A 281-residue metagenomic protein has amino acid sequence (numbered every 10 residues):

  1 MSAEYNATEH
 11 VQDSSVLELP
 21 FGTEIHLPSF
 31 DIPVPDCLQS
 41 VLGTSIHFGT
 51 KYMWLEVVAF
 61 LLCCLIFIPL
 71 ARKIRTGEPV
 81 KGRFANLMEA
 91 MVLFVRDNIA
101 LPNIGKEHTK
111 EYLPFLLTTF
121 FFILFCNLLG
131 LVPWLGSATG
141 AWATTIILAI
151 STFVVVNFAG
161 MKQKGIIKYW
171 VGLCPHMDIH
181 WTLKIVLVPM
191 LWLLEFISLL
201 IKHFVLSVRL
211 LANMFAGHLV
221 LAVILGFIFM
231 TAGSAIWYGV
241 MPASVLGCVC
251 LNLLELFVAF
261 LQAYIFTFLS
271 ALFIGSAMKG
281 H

Functional and structural regions predicted by a protein language model:
M1-E89, D97: Perimembrane topogenic segments of multi-pass inner/organellar membrane proteins
S15, T23, A100, S276-H281: Flexible extramembrane loops and terminal tails that flank transmembrane helices in small membrane-associated subunits
L42-W54, K106-E107, W134-W142: Interfacial loop-to-helix junctions that mark the boundaries of transmembrane helices in multi-pass membrane
L55-I68, E111-L128, T144-V156, W192 (+2 more regions): Hydrophobic alpha-helical transmembrane segments of multi-pass integral membrane proteins
A71-F120, H180-L193, I197: Membrane-interface amphipathic helices and adjacent TM-edge segments
M91, G130, I150, S207 (+1 more regions): Residue-level signature of catalytic and energy-coupling elements of molecular machines, predominantly ATP/GTP-dependent
Y112, L116-T119, W134-G136, G140-A149 (+1 more regions): Conserved, well-structured core segments that form or line functional sites
F158-F268, L272-H281: Hydrophobic alpha-helical transmembrane segments and adjacent short intramembrane/lumenal linkers of inner/organellar
